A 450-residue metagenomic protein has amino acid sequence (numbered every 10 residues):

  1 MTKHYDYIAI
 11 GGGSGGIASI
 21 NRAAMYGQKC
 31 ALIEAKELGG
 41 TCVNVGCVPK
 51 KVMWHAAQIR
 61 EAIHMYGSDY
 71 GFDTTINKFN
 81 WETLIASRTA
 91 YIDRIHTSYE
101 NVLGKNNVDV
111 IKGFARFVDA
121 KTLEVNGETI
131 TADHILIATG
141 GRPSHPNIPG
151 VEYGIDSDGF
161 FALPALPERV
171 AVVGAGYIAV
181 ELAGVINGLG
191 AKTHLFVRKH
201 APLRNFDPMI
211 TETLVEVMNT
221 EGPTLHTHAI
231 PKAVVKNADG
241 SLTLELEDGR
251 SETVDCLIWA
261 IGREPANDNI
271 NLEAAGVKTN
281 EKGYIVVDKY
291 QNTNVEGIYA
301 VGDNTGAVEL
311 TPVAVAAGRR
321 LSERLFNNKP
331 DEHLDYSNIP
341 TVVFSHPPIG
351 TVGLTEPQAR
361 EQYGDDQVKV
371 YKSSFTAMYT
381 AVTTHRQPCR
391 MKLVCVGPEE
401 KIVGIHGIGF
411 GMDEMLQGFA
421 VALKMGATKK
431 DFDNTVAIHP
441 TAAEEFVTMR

Functional and structural regions predicted by a protein language model:
T2-K3, I8-G12, A18, Y26 (+12 more regions): Residues forming the flavin
T2-Y5, G12, N21-Q28, I33-L166 (+7 more regions): Glycine-rich flavin
I8-K36, T41, V48, V52-A62 (+2 more regions): Flexible, glycine-rich terminal cap/loop adjacent to redox cofactors in electron-transfer oxidoreductases
A18, R22-A23, C42, I135 (+3 more regions): Hydrophobic/aromatic ligand-binding patch that stacks against planar heteroaromatic rings of cofactors or nucleotides
C47, T139-K192, F196, T224-L225 (+3 more regions): Glycine-rich dinucleotide-binding loop and its adjacent helix/turn
D109-K112, R116-E124, I130, L189-K289 (+2 more regions): A Rossmann-like FAD-binding core segment of flavoenzymes
E152-E168, S251-N328: FAD-site-proximal beta/loop scaffold in flavoenzymes
